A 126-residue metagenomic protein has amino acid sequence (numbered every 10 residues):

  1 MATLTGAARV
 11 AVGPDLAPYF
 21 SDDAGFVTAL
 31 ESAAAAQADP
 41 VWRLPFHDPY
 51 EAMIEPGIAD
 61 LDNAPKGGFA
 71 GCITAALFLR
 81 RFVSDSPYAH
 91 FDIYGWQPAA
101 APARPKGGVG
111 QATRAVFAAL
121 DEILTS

Functional and structural regions predicted by a protein language model:
M1-S126: A generic structural signal for tightly packed, nonpolar segments enriched in small/aliphatic residues
